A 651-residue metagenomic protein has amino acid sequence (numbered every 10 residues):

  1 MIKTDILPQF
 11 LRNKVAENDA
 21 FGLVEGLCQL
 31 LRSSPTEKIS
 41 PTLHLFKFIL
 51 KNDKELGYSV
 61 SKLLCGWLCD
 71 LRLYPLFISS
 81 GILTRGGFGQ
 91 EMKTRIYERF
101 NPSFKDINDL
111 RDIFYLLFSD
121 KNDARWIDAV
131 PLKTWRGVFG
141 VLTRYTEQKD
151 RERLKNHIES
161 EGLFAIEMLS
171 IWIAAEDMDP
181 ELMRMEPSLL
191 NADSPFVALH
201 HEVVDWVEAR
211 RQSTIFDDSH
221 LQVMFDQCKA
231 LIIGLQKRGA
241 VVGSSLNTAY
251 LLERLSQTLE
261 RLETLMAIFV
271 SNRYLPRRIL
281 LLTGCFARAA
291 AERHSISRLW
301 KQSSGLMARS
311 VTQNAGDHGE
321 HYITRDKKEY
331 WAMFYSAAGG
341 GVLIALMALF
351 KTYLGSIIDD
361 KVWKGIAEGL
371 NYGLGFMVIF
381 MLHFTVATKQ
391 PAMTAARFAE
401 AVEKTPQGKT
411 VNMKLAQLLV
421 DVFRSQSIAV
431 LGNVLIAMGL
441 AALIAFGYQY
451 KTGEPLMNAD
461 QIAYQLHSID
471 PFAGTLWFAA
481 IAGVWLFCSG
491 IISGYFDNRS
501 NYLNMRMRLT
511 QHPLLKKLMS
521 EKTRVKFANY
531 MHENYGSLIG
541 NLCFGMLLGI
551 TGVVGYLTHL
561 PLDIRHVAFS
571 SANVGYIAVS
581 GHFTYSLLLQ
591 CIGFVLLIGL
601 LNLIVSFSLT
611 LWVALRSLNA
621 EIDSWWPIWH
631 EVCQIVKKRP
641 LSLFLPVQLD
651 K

Functional and structural regions predicted by a protein language model:
M1, K51-K62, G66, D70-L73 (+9 more regions): Cytosol-/stroma-facing membrane-proximal "stalk/adaptor" domains immediately downstream of transmembrane anchors
M1-H44, I49-N52, S59-K62, I357 (+5 more regions): Juxtamembrane/interface segments at transmembrane-helix termini
M1-V311: Soluble N-terminal domains of membrane-associated systems
E186, R211, L231-A267, R278-S297 (+3 more regions): Long, compositionally biased intrinsically disordered regions
N272-A290, M307-E320, G369-F380, V422-G432 (+2 more regions): Hydrophobic alpha-helical transmembrane segments
T312-T410, V430-Y450: Core alpha-helical transmembrane segments of integral membrane proteins
S336-G339, L343, M347-F350, W363-H383 (+2 more regions): Alpha-helical transmembrane segments and their immediate juxtamembrane interface regions
L374, K389-P391, A396-F569: Generic detector of multi-pass transmembrane helix bundles and their immediately adjacent loops in polytopic membrane
